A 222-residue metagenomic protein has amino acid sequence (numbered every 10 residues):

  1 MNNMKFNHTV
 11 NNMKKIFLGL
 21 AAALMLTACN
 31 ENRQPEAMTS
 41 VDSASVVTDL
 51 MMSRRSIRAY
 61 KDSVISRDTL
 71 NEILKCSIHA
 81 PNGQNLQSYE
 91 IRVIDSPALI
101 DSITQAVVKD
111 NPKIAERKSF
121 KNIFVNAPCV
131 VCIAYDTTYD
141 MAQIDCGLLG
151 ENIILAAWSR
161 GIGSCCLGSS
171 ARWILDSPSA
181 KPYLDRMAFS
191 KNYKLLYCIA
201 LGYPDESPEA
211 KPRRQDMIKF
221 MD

Functional and structural regions predicted by a protein language model:
N2-F6, N11-I16: Positively charged n-region of N-terminal signal peptides that target proteins for export
I16-M25: Sec-dependent N-terminal signal peptides
C29-D222: Acidic, surface-exposed loops and disordered segments
